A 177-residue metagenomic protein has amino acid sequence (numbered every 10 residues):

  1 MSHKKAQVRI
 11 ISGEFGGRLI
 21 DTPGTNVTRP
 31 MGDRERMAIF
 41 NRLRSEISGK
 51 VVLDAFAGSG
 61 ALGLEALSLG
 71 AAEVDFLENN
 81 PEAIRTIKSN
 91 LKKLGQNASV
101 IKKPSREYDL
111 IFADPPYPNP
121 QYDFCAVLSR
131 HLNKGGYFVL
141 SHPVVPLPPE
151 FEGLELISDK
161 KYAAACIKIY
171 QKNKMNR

Functional and structural regions predicted by a protein language model:
M1-R177: Class I S-adenosyl-L-methionine-dependent methyltransferase catalytic core
